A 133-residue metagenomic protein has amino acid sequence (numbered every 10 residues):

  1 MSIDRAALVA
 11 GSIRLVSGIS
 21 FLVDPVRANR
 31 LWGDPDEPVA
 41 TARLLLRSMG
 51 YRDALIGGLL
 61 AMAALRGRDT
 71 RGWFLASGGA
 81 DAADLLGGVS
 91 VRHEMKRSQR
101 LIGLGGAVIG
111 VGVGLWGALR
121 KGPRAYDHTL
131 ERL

Functional and structural regions predicted by a protein language model:
M1-L133: Short amphipathic, positively biased membrane-proximal segments that drive organelle/inner-membrane targeting
